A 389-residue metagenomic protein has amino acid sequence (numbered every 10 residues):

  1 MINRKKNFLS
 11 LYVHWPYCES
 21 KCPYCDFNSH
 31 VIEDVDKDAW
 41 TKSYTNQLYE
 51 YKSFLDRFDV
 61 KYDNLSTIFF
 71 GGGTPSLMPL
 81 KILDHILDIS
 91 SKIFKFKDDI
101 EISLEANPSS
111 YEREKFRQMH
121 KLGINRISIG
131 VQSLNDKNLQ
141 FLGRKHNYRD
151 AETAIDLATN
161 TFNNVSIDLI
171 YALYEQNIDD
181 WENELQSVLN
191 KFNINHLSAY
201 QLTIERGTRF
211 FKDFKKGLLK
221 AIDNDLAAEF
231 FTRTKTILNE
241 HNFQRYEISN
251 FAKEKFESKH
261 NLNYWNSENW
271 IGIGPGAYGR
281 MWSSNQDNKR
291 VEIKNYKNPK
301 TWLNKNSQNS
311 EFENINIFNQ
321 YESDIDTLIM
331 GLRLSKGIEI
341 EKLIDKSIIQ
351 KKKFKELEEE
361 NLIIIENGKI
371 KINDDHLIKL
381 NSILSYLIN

Functional and structural regions predicted by a protein language model:
M1-L11, F58-Y62: N-terminal [4Fe-4S]-dependent radical SAM core
K6-F8, S29-F54, N64-K346: C-terminal scaffold of the Radical SAM
P16-S29: Local cysteine-cluster metal-coordination motifs and their immediate loop/turn environment, predominantly Fe-S cluster
I344-E359: Short amphipathic alpha-helical interaction segments
E358-G368: A short, conserved structural fragment
K369-N373: Minor-groove-contacting beta-hairpin "wing" of winged helix-turn-helix DNA-binding domains
D375-N389: Short, amphipathic alpha-helical interaction segments positioned at domain boundaries
